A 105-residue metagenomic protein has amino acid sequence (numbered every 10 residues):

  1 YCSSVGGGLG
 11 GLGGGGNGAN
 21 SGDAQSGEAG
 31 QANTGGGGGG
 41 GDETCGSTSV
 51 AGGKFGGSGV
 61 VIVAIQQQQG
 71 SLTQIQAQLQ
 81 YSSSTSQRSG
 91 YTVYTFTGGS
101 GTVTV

Functional and structural regions predicted by a protein language model:
Y1-V105: Low-complexity, glycine/proline-biased repetitive segments and flexible coils/loops
